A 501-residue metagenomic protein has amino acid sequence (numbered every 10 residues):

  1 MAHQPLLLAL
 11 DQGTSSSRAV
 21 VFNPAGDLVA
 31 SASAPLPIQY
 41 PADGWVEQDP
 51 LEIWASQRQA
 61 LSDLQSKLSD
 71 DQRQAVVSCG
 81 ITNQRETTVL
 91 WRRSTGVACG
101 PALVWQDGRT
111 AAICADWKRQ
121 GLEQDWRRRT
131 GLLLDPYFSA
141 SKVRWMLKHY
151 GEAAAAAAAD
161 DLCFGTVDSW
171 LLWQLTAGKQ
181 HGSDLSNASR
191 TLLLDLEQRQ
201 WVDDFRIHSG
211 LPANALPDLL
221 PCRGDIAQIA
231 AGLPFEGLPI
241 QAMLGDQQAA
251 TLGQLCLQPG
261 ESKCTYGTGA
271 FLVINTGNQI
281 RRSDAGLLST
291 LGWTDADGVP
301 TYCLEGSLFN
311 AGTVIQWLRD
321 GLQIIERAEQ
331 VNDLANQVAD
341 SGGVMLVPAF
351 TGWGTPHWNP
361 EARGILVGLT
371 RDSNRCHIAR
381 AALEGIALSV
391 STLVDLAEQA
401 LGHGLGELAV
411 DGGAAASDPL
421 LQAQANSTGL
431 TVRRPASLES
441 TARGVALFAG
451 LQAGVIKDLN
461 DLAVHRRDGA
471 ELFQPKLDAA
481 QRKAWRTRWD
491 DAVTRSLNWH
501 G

Functional and structural regions predicted by a protein language model:
M1-G100, R128, D218, P234-A242 (+3 more regions): N-terminal glycine/serine-rich phosphate-binding loop of ATP-dependent small-molecule kinases, especially carbohydrate
A2, L7-L10, A111, K118-L132 (+6 more regions): Active-site core segments that coordinate phosphate-bearing ligands/cofactors across diverse enzyme families
S16, R73-V76, N214, S341 (+1 more regions): Short secondary-structure junction motifs
D49, D107, D246: Short, conserved phosphate/pyrophosphate- and ester-handling motifs at nucleotide-, phospho-/glycolipid
L68-W105, T130-S139, L172-D195, L220 (+1 more regions): Short beta-strand-loop/turn "lid" adjacent to the catalytic site in phosphate-handling enzymes
G100-Q106, A112-C114, A436: Short, acidic/small-residue loops that bind anionic groups at enzyme active sites
H208-A215: A structural motif corresponding to the C-terminal end of an alpha-helix and its immediate exit/capping segment
L216-D225, N332-N336: Short linear loop/turn motifs
